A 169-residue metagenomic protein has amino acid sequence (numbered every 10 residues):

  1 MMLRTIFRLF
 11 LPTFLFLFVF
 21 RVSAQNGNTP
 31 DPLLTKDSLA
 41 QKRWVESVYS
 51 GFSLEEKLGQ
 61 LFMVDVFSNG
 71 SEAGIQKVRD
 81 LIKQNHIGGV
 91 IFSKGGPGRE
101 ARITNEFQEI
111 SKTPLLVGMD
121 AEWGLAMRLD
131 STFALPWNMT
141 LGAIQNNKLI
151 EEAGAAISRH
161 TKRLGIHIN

Functional and structural regions predicted by a protein language model:
M1-T29: Bacterial Sec-dependent N-terminal signal peptides
A24, F52-L54, R79-K83: Short, flexible, solvent-exposed loop/turn segments with mixed acidic/basic and small polar residues
A24-R43: Mature N-terminal, pre-catalytic/accessory segment of carbohydrate-active enzymes
D37-G70, G74: Mature N-terminal segment immediately following signal peptide/propeptide cleavage in secreted/periplasmic
F67-I75, R79-N169: Enzymes and membrane/adaptor proteins characterized by extended Gly/Ser/Thr/Asp/Glu-rich, aromatic-dotted
